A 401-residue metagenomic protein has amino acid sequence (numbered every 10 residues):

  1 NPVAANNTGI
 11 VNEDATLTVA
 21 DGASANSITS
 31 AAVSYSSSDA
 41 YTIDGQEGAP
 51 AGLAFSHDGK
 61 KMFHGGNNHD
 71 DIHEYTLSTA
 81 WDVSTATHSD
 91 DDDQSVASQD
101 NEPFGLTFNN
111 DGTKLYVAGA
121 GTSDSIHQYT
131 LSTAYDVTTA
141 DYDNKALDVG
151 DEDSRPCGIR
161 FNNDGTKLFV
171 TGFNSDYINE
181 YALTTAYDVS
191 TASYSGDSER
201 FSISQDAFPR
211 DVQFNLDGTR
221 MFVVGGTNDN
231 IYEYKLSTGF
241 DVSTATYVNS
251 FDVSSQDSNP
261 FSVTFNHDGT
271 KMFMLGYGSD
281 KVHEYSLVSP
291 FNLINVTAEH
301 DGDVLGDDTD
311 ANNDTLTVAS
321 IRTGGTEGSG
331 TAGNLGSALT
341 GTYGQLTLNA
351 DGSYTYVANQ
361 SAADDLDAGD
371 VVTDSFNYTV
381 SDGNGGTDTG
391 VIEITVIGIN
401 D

Functional and structural regions predicted by a protein language model:
N1-S27, L293-T340, D401: Extracellular ectodomain surface segments
N26-S30, T76-T85, T130-T139, Y181-A192 (+2 more regions): Short loop/turn segments immediately following beta-strands, especially the blade-tip and inter-blade linker loops
S36-D44, D90-A97, D143-G150, G196-I203 (+1 more regions): A short beta-strand motif characteristic of beta-propeller blades
H57-D58, N110-D111, N163-D164, L216-D217 (+1 more regions): Residue-level detector of Asp-centered blade-edge/turn motifs that repeat once per structural unit in beta-propeller
N67, A120-G121, F173, G226 (+1 more regions): Short loop/turn segments immediately following the C-termini of beta-strands
T331-I399: Acidic, turn/loop-rich segments in luminal/extracellular domains of secretory-pathway and cell-surface proteins
